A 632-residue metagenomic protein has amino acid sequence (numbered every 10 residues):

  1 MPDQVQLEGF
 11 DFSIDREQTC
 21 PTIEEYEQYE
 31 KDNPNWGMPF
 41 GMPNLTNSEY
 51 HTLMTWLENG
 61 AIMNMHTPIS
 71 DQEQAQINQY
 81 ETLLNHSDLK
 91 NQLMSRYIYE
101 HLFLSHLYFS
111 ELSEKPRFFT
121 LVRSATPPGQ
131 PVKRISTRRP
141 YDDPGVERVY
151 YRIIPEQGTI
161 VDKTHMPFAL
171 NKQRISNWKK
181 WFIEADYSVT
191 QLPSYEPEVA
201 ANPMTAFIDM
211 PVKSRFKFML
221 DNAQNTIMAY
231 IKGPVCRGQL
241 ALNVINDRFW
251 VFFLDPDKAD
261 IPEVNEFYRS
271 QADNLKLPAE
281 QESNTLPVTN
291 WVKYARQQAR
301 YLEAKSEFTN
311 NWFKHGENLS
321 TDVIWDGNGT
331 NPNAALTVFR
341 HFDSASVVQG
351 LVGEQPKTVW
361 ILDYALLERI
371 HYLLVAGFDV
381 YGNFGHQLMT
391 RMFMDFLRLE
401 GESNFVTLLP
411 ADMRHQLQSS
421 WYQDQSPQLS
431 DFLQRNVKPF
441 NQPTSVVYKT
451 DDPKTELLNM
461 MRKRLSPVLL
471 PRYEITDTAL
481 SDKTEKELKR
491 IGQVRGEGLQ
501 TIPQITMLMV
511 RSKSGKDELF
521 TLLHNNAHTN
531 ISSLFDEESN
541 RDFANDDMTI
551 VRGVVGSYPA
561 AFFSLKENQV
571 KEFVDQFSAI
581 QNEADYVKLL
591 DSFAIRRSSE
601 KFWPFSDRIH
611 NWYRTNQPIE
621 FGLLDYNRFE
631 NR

Functional and structural regions predicted by a protein language model:
M1-R632: Aromatic- and Gly/Pro-enriched helix-to-coil junctions and flexible linker segments
